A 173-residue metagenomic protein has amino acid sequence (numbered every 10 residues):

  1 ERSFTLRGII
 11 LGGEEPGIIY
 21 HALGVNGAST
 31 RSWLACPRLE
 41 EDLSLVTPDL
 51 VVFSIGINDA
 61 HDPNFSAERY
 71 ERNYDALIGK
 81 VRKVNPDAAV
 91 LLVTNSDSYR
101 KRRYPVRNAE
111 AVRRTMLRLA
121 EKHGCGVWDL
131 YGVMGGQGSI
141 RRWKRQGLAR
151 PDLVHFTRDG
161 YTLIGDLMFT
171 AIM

Functional and structural regions predicted by a protein language model:
E1-A76: Conserved SGNH/GDSL esterase-like catalytic core that processes O-acyl groups on lipids and polysaccharides
T5-G8, E40-P48, K83-D87, D129-Q137: Short, functional N-terminal and low-complexity linear motifs
I10, G24, T94-S96, G132: A mature extracytoplasmic/lumenal domain signature
I18, A88-V90: Residue-level recognition of the N-termini of beta-strands and the immediately preceding loop/turn
V25, L34-E41, N64-A67, V90 (+4 more regions): Generic preference for flexible, low-structure residues
C36, E40, E71-I78, R113 (+2 more regions): Extracytoplasmic/secreted envelope proteins and their assembly/folding machinery, especially bacterial periplasmic
T47-A60, E68-V84, L91-L130: Conserved N-terminal glycine/acidic-rich loop preference
S96-M173: Catalytic His-Asp segment of secreted/periplasmic serine-dependent ester chemistry enzymes
